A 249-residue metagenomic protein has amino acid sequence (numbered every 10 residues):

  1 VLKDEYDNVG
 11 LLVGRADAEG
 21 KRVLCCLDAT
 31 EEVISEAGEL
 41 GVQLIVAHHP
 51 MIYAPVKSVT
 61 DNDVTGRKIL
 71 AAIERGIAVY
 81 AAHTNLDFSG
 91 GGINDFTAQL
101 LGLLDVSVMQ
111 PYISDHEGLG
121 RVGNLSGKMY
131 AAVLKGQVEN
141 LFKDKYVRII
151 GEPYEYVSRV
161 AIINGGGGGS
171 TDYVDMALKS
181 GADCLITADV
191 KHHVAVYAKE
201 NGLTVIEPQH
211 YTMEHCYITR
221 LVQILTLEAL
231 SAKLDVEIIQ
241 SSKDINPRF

Functional and structural regions predicted by a protein language model:
V1-F249: Hydrophobic structural segments
